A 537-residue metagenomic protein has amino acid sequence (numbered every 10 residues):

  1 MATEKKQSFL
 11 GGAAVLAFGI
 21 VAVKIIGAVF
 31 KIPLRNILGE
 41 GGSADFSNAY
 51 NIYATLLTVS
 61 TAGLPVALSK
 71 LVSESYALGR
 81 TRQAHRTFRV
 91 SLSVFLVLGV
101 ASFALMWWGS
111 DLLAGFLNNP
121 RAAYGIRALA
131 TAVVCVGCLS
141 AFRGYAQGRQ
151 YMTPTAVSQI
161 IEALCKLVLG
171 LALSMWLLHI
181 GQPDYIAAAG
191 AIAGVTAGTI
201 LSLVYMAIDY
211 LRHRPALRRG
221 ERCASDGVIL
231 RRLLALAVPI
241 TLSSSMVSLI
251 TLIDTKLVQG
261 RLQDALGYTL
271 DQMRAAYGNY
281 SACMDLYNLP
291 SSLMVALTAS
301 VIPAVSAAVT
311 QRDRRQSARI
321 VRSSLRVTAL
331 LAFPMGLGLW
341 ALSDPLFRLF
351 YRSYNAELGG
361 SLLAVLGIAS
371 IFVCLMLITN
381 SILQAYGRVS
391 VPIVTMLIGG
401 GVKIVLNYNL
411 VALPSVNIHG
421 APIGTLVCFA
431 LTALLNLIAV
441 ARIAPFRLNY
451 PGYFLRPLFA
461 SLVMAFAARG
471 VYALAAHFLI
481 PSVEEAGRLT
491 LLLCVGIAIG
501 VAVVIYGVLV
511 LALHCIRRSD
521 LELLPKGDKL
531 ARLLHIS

Functional and structural regions predicted by a protein language model:
M1-I26, R82, R86, A224-V247 (+2 more regions): N-terminal membrane topogenesis motif
A2, A172-L177, A197-C223, L426-H477 (+1 more regions): C-terminal transmembrane helix end/exit motif
S8-V66, L96, F103-W107, A132-V133 (+1 more regions): Signature of the first transmembrane helix
A14-G19, I126-R127, T131, A146-A172 (+3 more regions): Alpha-helical transmembrane segments of multi-pass membrane transporters/permeases
A62-A77, C283, S291-D313: Helix-loop junctions and terminal segments of transmembrane helices in multi-pass membrane transport/translocation
D111-A128, R274, W340-S370, S482-L489: Interfacial segments at transmembrane-helix termini and the short loops linking adjacent helices
V157-P183, V391-N417, C428-A439, A460-Y472 (+1 more regions): Alpha-helical transmembrane segments of multi-pass membrane transporters and transport-associated inner-membrane enzymes
G470-S537: Membrane-proximal transmembrane or re-entrant/amphipathic helices at the cytosolic face
